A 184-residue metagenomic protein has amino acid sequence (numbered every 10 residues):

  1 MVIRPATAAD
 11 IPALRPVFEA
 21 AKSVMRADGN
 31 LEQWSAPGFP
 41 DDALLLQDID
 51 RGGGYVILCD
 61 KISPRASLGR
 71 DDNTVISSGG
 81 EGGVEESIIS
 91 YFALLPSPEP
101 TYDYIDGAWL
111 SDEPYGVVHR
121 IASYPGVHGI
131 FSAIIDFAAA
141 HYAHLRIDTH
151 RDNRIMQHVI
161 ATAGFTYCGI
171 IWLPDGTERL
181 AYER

Functional and structural regions predicted by a protein language model:
V2-P16: A short beta-loop-alpha structural element at the N-terminal edge of CoA-dependent acyl/N-acetyltransferase catalytic
K22-A43: Conserved GNAT-fold acetyl-CoA-binding loop/helix
D42-V56, P98-P100: A short helix-loop-beta-strand connector motif used in the catalytic cores of GNAT acetyltransferases and, in some
V56, S87-S97: Conserved beta-strand in the GNAT
A93-G126: Conserved acyl-donor/pantetheine-binding loop and adjacent beta-alpha core of acyl/acetyltransferases and related
S123-A140, Q157-T162: Conserved acetyl-CoA-binding loop-helix of GNAT-fold acetyltransferases
S132, D152-G169, T177: Conserved active-site alpha-helix within GNAT-family acetyltransferase domains
A140-D152: Conserved GNAT acetyl-CoA-binding A-motif
